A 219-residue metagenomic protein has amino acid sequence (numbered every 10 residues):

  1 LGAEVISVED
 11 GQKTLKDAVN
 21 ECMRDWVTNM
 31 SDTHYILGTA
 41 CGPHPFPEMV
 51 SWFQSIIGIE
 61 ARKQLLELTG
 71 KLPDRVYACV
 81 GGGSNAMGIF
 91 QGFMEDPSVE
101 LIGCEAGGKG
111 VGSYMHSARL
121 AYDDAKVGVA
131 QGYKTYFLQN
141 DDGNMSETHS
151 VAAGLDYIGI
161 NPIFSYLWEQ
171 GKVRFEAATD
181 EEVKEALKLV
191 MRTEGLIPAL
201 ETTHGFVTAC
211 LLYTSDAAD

Functional and structural regions predicted by a protein language model:
L1-Q12: A glycine-rich helix N-cap at a beta->alpha junction
V19-M49, T69, S98, G103-L196: Active-site/ligand-binding loops adjacent to catalytic centers
F46-E60, A199-H204: A glycine-rich, Thr/Ser-enriched phosphate-binding loop motif common to dinucleotide/cofactor-binding enzymes
K63-G70: Phosphate/pyrophosphate-binding loops at sites that engage ATP/ADP/AMP, CoA/4′-phosphopantetheine, polyphosphate
L72-N85, L101-C104, S215: A short, small-residue-rich loop immediately preceding and capping a beta-strand
V80-F90, V111, T202-A209: Short glycine/serine/threonine-rich phosphate/pyrophosphate-binding segments that cradle anionic phosphate groups
M191-L212: C-terminal structured "cap/appendage" subdomains that terminate the fold
Y213-D219: Conserved small/polar residues in nucleotide/adenosyl-binding loops
